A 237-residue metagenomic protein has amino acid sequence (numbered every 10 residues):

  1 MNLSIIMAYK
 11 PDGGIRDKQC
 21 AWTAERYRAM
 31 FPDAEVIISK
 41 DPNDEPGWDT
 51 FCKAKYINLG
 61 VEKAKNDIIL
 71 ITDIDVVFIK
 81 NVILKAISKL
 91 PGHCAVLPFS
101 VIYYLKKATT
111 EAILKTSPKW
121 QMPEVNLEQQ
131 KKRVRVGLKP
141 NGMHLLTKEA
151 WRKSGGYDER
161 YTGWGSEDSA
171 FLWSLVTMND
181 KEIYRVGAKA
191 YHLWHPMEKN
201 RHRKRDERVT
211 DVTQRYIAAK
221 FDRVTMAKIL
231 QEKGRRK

Functional and structural regions predicted by a protein language model:
M1-E25: N-proximal low-complexity "stem/linker" segments adjacent to membrane-targeting elements
G14-R16, R160-K237: C-terminal catalytic/acceptor-binding lobe
W22-R26, K55, L59, N81 (+2 more regions): Alpha-helical elements of Rossmann-like donor-binding domains used by nucleotide-donor carbohydrate transfer enzymes
I37-K63: Active-site-proximal specificity loops/subdomain of glycosyltransferases
S39, L97-V101, V186, L193: Short glycine/serine/threonine-enriched helix-capping/active-site loop that flanks the nucleotide-sugar donor pocket
K53-N58, V76, K139-M143, W164-W173: Conserved glycosyltransferase catalytic-site signature
N66-V77: Short beta-strand-to-loop acidic/aromatic patch adjacent to the donor-nucleotide binding site
I79-E159: Conserved catalytic core of nucleotide-sugar-dependent glycosyltransferases
